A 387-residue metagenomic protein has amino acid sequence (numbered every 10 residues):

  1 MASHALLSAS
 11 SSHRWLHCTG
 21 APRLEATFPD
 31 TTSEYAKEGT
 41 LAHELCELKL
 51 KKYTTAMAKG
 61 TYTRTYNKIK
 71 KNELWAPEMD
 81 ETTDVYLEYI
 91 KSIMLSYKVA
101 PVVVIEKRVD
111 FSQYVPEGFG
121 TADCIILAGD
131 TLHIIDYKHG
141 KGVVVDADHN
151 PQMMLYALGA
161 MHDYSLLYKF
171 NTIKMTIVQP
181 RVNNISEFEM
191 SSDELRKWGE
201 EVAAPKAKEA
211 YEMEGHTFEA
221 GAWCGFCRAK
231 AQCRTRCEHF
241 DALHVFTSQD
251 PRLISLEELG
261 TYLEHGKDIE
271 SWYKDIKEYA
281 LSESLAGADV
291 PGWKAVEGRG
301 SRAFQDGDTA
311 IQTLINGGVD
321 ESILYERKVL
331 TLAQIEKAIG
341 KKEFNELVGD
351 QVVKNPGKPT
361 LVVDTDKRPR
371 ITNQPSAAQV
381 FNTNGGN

Functional and structural regions predicted by a protein language model:
M1-L132, T172-K174, S186, G266: Metal-dependent nuclease catalytic cores that hydrolyze phosphodiester bonds in DNA/RNA, characterized by
A2, F28-A36, G142-N150, T217 (+4 more regions): Short, charged/polar micro-motifs that form catalytic or ligand-binding hotspots
H17-D30, T131-I134, A204-E212, V245-P251: Short amphipathic alpha-helical segments and their helix-coil junctions
K37, L41, V99-E209, E336: Mg2+/Mn2+-dependent nuclease catalytic core
L50-T54, H139-G142, A157-S165, K208-Y211 (+6 more regions): Hydrophobic/aromatic-lined pockets within catalytic cores
T83-I90, Y262-A280: Short amphipathic alpha-helical coiled-coil/interface segments
K174, E201-K267, P369-N387: Short, charged, low-complexity amphipathic alpha-helix
S271-N387: Extended, charge-rich alpha-helical segments
